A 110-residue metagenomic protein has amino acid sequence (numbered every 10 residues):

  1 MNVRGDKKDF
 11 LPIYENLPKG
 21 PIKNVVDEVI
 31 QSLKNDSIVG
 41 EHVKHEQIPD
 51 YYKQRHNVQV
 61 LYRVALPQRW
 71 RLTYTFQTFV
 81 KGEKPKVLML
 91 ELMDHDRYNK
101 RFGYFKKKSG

Functional and structural regions predicted by a protein language model:
M1-G5, V39-K44, P49, K100-G110: An acidic, glycine-rich, mixed-charge low-complexity segment common to nucleic-acid enzymes
M1-K34: Arg/Lys-rich, positively charged N-terminal/basic patches that mediate binding to nucleic acids
G5-P12, K53-V58, K81: A broadly tuned preference for mixed-charge, low-complexity surface segments
P18-K19, P49, D94: Residues that cap or delimit alpha-helices
N35-V64: A short, surface-exposed loop/turn module that caps and links secondary-structure elements
Y62-G110: Enriched for short, Lys/Arg-rich terminal
